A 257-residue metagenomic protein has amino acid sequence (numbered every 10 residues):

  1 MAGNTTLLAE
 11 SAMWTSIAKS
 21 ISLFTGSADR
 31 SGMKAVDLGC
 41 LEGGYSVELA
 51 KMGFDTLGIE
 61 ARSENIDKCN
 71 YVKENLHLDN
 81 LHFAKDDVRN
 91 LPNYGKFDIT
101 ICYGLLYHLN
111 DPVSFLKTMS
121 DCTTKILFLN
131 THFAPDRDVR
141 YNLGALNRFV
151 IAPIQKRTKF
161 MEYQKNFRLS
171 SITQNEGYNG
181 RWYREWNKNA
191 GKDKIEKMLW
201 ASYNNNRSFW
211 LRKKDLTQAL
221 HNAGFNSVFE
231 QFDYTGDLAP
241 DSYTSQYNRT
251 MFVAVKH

Functional and structural regions predicted by a protein language model:
M1-K96, Y103, F209, E230-T235 (+1 more regions): Conserved N-terminal segment of class I S-adenosyl-L-methionine
D29-R30, D98-I99, E196-W200: General secondary-structure edge motif
N90, Y107, A134: Active-site micro-motifs of SAM-dependent methyltransferase domains
I99-D111: A short SAM/SAH-binding and catalytic strip from SAM-dependent methyltransferases
N110-M251: S-adenosyl-L-methionine-dependent methyltransferase catalytic module, highlighting the catalytic core
